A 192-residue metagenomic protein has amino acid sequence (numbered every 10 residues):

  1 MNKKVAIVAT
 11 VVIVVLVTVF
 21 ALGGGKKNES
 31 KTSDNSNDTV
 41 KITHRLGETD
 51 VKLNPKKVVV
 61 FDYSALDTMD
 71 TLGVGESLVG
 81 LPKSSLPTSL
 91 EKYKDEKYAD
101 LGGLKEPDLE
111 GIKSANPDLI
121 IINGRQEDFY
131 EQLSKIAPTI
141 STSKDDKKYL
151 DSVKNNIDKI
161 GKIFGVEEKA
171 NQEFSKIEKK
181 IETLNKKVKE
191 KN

Functional and structural regions predicted by a protein language model:
N2-S64, E168-N192: Bacterial Sec-exported substrate-binding components of ABC uptake systems
N37, L46, L53-K56, Y63 (+6 more regions): Extracytoplasmic
R45, Y63-S64, K83-S84, R125-Q126 (+1 more regions): Solvent-exposed coil/turn segments that connect beta secondary-structure elements in extracytoplasmic/periplasmic
K56-Y63, E106, N123-E127, K147-K154 (+2 more regions): Soluble non-cytosolic domains of exported or imported proteins
K57, D62-G111: A short, structured surface patch at a secondary-structure boundary
D70-L72, K105-E106, G111-S114, L119 (+1 more regions): Long, contiguous secondary-structure blocks with strong helical propensity
L90-T142, L184-K191: Binding-cleft/active-site segments that stabilize strongly anionic ligands or cofactors
Q132, I136-N192: Extracytoplasmic substrate-binding proteins
